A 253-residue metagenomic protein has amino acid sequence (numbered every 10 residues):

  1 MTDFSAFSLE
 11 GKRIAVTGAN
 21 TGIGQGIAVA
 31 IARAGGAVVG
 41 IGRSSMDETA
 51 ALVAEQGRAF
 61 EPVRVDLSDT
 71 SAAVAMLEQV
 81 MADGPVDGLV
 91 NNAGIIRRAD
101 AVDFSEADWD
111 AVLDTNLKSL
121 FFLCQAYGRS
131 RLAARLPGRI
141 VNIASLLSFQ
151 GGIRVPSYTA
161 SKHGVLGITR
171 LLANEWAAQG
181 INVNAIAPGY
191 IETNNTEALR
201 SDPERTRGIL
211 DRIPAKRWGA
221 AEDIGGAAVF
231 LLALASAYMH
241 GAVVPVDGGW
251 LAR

Functional and structural regions predicted by a protein language model:
R13, N20-G22: Conserved glycine-rich cofactor-binding loop
A34-E48: Conserved glycine-rich Rossmann-like NAD(P)H-binding loop of the short-chain dehydrogenase/reductase
D100-A101, S105-L113, I209: Substrate-binding pocket helix/loop in short-chain dehydrogenase/reductase
C124, R217-V246, L251-A252: C-terminal substrate-recognition "lid" of short-chain dehydrogenase/reductases
C124, S161, T169: Active-site helix of classical SDR
S145: Residue(s) in the substrate-gating loop at a strand-loop-helix junction that position the organic substrate next
A177, N182, M239-G241: Short, small/polar-rich loop/turn modules that mediate ligand/substrate recognition or access, typified
